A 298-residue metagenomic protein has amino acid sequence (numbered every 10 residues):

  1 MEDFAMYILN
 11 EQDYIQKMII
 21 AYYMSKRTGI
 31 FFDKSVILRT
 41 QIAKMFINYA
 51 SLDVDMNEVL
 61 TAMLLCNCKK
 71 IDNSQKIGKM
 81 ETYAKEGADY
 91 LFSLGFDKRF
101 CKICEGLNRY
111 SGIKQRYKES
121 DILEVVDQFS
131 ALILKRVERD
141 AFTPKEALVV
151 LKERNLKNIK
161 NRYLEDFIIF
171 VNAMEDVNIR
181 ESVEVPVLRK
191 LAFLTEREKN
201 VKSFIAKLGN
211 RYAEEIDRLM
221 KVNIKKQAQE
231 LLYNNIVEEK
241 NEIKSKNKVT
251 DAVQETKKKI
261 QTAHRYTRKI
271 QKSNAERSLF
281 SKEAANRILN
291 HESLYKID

Functional and structural regions predicted by a protein language model:
M1-D89: Acidic/His-rich, divalent-metal-binding segments that scaffold phosphate/diphosphate chemistry
M1-R27, V183-S293: Regulatory/sensor and coupling segments of signal-transduction and defense proteins
D3-F4, K44, D53, K85 (+6 more regions): Sparse, context-dependent recognition of short Cys/His-centered cofactor- or disulfide-binding micro-motifs
V59, M63, L91-V125, S130-D217: Histidine/acidic-rich helix-loop-helix segments that form or flank divalent-metal centers in metalloenzyme catalytic
E81, L94, K98, A141 (+2 more regions): Alpha-helix initiation and capping sites
Y295-D298: Short acidic DE-rich linear segments
